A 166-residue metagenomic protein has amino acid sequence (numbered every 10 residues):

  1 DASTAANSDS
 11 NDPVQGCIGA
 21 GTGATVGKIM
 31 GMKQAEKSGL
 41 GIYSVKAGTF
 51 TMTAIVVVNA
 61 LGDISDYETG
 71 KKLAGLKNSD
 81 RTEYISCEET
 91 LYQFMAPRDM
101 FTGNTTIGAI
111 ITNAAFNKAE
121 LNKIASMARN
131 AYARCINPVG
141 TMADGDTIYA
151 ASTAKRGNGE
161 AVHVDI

Functional and structural regions predicted by a protein language model:
D1-I166: A structural signal for small-residue-enriched, beta-sheet-centric alpha/beta enzyme cores and oligomeric scaffold folds
